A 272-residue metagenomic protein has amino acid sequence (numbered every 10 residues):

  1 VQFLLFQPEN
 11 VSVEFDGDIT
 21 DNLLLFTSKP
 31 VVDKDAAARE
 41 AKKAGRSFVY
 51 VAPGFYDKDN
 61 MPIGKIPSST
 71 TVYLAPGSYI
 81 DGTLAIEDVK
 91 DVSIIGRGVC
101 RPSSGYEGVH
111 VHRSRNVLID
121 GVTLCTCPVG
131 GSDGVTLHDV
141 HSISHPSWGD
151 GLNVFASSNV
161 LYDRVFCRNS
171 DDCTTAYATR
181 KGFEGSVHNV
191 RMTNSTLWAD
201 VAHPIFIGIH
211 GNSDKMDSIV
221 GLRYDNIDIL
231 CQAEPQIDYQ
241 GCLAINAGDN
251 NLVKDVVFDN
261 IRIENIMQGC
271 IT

Functional and structural regions predicted by a protein language model:
V1-L5, E14-D18, L252, D259-T272: Beta-rich accessory regions
V1-S68, D81-G82, K90, V99-S104: Extracellular "leader-to-stem" segments immediately downstream of a signal peptide or signal-anchor in secreted/lumenal
Q2-L5, Y56-T70, Y79-I95, R101-L118 (+3 more regions): Extracellular beta-strand-rich solenoid/capping regions of secreted or surface-exposed proteins that bind or remodel
N10-S12, F48-V49, T70-T71, S78 (+3 more regions): Structural motif
D18-L23, C127, N251-L252: Short, surface-exposed beta-strand/loop "edge" segments at domain boundaries and coil↔beta transitions
S69-T71, P76, K90-R101, R115-C125 (+6 more regions): Right-handed parallel beta-helix
S103-H110, C125-T126, P146-N153, N169-E184 (+3 more regions): Extracellular beta-strand/beta-solenoid scaffold signature
